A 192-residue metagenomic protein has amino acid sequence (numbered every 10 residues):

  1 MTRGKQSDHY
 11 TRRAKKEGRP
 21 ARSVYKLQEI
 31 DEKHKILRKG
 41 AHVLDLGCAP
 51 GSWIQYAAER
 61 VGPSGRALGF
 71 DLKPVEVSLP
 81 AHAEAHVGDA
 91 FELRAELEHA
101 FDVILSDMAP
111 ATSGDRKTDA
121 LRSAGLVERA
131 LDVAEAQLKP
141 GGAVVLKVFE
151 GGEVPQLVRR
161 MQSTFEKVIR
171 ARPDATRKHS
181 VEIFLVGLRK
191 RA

Functional and structural regions predicted by a protein language model:
M1-K39: Class I SAM-dependent methyltransferase Rossmann-like catalytic core, especially the SAM/SAH-binding loop
K39-A49: Conserved class I S-adenosyl-L-methionine
P50-G62: Conserved SAM-binding loop of SAM-dependent methyltransferases across substrates and taxa, primarily the Class I
P63-S64, L138-A143: Short glycine-dipeptide loop
F70-S113: S-adenosyl-L-methionine
T112-S123: Glycine/threonine-rich flexible loop motifs
A124-P140: A short glycine-rich, Lys/Arg-flanked "PGG" loop and its adjoining helix->strand segment in the class I
E150-A192: Class I S-adenosyl-L-methionine
